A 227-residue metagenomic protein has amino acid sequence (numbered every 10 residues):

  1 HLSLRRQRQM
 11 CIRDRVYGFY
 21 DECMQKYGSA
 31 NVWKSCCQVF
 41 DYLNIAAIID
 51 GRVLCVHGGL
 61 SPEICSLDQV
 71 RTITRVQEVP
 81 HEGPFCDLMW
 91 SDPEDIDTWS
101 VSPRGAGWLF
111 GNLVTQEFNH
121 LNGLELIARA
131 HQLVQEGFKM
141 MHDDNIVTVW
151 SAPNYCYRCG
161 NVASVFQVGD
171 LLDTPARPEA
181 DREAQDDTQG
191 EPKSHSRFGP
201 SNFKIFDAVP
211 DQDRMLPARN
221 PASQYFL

Functional and structural regions predicted by a protein language model:
H1-R8, I12: Single conserved hydrophobic/aromatic residue that forms the stacking wall/gate of nucleotide- or nucleobase-binding
Q7, F40, H57, H131 (+1 more regions): Divalent metal-coordination and catalytic microenvironments
R13-N31, V53-E125, E136, S151-Y157 (+1 more regions): Active-site-proximal loop/helix segment associated with metal-binding centers of metalloenzymes
W33-C36, D41-A47: Conserved N-terminal structural segment that caps and organizes enzyme catalytic cores in eukaryotes
F40, I146-S151: Conserved active-site segment immediately N-terminal to the catalytic lysine that forms the internal aldimine
I48, C55, T148, V165-G169: Short, well-ordered beta-strand micro-motif
L133-G137, N145: Short amphipathic alpha-helical segments embedded in low-complexity Lys/Glu-rich regions
T174-A176, A180, A184, T188: Short linear motifs in low-complexity or flexible loops
